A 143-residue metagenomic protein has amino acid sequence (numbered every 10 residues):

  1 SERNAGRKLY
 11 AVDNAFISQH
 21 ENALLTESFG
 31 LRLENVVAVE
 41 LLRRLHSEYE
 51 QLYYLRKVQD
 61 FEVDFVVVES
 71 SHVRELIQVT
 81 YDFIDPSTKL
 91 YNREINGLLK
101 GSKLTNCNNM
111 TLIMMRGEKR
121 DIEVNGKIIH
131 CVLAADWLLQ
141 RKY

Functional and structural regions predicted by a protein language model:
S1-V73: Accessory nucleic acid-recognition modules appended to NTPase machines
R44-S47, G97-C107: Arginine/glycine-rich "motif VI" loop of SF2 helicases in the C-terminal RecA-like domain
Q51, N109, I128-H130: Conserved beta-strand segments of alpha/beta enzyme cores
V63, D85-T88, K119-E123: Short active-site-adjacent structural elements
V68, V73-P86: Active-site ExK catalytic segment of metal-dependent nucleases
D82-K100: Mg2+/Mn2+-dependent nuclease catalytic core
N108-M115: Short, hydrophobic beta-strand segments that form beta-sheet elements in well-ordered domains
M115-Y143: Domain-level recognition of nuclease-like catalytic cores that cleave nucleotide substrates
